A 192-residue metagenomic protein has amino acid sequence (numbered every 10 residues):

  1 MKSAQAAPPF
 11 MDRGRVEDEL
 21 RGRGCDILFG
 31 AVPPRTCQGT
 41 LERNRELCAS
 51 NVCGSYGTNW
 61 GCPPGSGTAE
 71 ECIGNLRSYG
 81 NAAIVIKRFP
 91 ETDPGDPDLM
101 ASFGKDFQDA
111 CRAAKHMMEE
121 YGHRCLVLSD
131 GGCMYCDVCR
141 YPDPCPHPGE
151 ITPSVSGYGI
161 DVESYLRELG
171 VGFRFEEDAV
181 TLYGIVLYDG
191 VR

Functional and structural regions predicted by a protein language model:
K2-S3, F10, D26-R192: Catalytic cores of enzyme domains
P9-R15: C-terminal helical/tail subdomains of lipid-metabolizing enzymes
V16-G30: N-terminal domain-onset segments
